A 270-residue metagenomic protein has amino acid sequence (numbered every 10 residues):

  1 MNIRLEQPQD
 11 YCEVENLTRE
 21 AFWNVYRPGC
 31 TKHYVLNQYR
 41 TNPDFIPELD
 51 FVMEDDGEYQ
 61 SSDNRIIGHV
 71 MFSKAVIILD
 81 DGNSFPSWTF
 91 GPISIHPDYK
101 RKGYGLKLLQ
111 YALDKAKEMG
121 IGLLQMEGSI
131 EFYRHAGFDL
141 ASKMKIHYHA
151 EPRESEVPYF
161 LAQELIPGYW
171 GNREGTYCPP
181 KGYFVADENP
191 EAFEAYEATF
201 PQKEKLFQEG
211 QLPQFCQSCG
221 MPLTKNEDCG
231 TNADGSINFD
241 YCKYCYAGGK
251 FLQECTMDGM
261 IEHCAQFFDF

Functional and structural regions predicted by a protein language model:
N2-V14: A short beta-loop-alpha structural element at the N-terminal edge of CoA-dependent acyl/N-acetyltransferase catalytic
Y11-N16, F22-S61, V76: Active-site rim helix/loop that mediates acceptor-substrate recognition in acyltransferases
D50-V52, S61-V76, S87-S94: Conserved beta-strand in the GNAT
Y99, G103-Y111, I121: Conserved acetyl-CoA pyrophosphate-binding loop and the N-cap/start of the following alpha-helix in GNAT-like
E118-I121, G128-E154: Conserved active-site alpha-helix within GNAT-family acetyltransferase domains
P167-Q211: Acidic/histidine-enriched, glycine/proline-rich intrinsically disordered or flexible terminal extensions
C216-C219, C242: Short cysteine-rich clusters marking metal-coordination/redox-active sites
C229-F239: Short linker/helix segments within small regulatory modules
